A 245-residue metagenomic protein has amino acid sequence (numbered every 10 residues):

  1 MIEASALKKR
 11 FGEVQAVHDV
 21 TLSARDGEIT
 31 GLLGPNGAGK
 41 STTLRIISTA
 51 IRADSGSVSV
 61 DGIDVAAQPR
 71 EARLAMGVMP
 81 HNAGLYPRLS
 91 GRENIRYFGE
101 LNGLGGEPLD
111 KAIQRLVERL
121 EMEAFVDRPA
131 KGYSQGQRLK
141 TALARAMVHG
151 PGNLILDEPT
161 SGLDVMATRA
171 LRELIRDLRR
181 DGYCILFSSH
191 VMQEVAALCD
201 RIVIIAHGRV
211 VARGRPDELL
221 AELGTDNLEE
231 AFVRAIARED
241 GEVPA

Functional and structural regions predicted by a protein language model:
A24, G56-A67, E71-A72: Conserved ABC transporter NBD signature motif
R96, E100, E107-F125: Conserved ABC ATPase "signature" region
G150: Conserved catalytic motifs of ABC-family nucleotide-binding domains
L154-E158: Catalytic Walker B motif of ABC-type/P-loop ATPase nucleotide-binding domains
R213-G214: ABC ATPase "signature
